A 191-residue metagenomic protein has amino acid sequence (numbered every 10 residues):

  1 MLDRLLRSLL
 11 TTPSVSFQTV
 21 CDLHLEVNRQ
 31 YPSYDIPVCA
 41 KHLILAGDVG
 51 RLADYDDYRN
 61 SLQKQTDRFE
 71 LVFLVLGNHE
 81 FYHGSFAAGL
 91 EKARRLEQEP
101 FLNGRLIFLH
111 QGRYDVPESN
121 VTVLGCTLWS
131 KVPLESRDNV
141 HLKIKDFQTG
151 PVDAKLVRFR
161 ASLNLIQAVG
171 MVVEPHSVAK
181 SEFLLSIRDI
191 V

Functional and structural regions predicted by a protein language model:
M1-V75, H79-A88: N-terminal active-site segment of His-dependent metallophosphoesterases
S8-Q18, R113-G125, I144-D146: Beta-strand-turn-beta hairpins that frame and shape the catalytic cleft of phosphate-ester-processing enzymes
T12-S16, E26-V27, D35-C39, E118-S119 (+3 more regions): A structural signal for the main folded, soluble domain(s) of proteins
F86-E97: GTPase G-domain guanine-specificity segment
Q98-R105: Acidic, metal/ion-coordinating pockets
R105-I107, V121: Short, conserved active-site loop motifs that form the nucleotide-linked donor/cofactor pocket
T122-V191: Active-site-proximal loop/helix segment associated with metal-binding centers of metalloenzymes
